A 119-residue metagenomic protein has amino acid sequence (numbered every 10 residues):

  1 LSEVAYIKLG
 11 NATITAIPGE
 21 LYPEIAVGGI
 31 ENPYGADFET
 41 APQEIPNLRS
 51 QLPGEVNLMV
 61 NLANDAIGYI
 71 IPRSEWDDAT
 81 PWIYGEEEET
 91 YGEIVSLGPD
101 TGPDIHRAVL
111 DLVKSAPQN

Functional and structural regions predicted by a protein language model:
L1-N119: Non-catalytic substrate/cofactor recognition surfaces at enzyme active-site rims
